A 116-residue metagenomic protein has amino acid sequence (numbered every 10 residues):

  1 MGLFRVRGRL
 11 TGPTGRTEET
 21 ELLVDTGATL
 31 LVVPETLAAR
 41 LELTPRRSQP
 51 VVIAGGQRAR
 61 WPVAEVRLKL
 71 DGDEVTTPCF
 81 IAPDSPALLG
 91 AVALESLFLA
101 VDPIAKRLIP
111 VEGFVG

Functional and structural regions predicted by a protein language model:
M1-G116: Pepsin/retropepsin-fold aspartyl endopeptidases
